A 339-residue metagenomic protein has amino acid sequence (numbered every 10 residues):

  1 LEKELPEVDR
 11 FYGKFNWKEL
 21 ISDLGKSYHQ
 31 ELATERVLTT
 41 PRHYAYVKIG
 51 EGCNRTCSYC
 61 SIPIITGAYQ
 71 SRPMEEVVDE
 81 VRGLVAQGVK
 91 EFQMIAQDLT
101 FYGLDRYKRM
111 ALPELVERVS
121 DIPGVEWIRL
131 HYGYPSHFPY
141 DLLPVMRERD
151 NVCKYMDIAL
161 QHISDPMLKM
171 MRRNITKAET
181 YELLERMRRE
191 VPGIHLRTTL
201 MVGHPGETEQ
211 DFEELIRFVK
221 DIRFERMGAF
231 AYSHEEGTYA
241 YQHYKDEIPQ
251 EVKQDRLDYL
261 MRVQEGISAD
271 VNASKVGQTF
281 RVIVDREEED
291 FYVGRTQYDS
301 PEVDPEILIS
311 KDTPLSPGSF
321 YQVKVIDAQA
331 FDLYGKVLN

Functional and structural regions predicted by a protein language model:
L1-Y102, M156, A178-E185, R189 (+5 more regions): Proteins enriched for Cys/Gly/acidic motifs involved in redox and nucleic-acid/cofactor modification
P6, A86-F212, K220-D221: Conserved SAM/AdoMet-binding glycine-rich loop
T39-H43, C53-R55, V152, H162 (+6 more regions): Short flexible coil/turn linkers enriched for glycine and charged/polar residues that connect secondary-structure
C57, V77, M94, L130 (+7 more regions): Conserved, mostly hydrophobic/aromatic
A96, Y132, L160-H162, T198-V202 (+6 more regions): Active-site proximal loops enriched in glycine and acidic residues that flank catalytic Cys/His/Asp and coordinate
K154-Y155, L168-K169, P192-H195, Q210-F212 (+7 more regions): Extended hydrophobic-aromatic, low-complexity segments
A240-N339: Terminal RNA-binding accessory module
